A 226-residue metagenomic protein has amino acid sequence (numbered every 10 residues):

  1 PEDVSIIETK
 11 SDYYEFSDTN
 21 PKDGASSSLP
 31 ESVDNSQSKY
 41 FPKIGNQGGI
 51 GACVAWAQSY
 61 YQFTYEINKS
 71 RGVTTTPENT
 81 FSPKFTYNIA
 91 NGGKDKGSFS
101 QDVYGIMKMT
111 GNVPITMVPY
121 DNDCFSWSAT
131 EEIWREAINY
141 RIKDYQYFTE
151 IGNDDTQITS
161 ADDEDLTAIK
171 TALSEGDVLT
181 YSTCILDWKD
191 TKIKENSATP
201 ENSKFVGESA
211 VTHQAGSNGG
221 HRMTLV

Functional and structural regions predicted by a protein language model:
P1-G51, A55-V73, D95-I115: Structured alpha-helical subdomains that flank or immediately precede key functional sites
T9-D12, S36-Q37, P77, P83 (+4 more regions): A general marker of short, structured functional hotspots
S59-F63, A90-V226: Predominantly the structural core of cysteine protease catalytic domains
T75-G92, F125: Acidic helix-start/capping segments at beta-turn-to-alpha-helix junctions
